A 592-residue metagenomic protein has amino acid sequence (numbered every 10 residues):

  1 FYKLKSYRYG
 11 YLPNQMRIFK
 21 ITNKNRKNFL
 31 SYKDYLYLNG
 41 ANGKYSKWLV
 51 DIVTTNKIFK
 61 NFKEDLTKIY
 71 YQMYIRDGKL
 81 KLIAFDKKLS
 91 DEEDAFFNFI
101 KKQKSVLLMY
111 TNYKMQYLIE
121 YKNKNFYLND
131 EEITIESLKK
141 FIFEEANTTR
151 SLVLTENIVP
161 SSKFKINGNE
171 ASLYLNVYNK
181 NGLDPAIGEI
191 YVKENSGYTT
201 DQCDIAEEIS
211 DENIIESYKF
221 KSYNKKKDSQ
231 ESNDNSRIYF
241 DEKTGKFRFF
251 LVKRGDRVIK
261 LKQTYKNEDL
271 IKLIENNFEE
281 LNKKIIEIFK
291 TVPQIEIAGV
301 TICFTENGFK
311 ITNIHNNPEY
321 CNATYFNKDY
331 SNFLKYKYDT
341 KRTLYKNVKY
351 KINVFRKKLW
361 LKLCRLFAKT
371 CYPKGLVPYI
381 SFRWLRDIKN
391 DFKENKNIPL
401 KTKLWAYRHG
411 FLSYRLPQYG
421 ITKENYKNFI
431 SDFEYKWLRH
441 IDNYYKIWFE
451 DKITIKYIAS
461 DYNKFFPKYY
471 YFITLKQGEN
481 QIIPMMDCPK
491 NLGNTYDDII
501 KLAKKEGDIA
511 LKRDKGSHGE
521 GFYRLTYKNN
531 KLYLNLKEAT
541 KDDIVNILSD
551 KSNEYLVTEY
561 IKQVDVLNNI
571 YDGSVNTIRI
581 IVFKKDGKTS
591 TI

Functional and structural regions predicted by a protein language model:
F1, S6-L12, I21, A95-I100 (+10 more regions): Intrinsically disordered, low-complexity linker/propeptide segments enriched in Ser/Thr/Gly/Pro and acidic residues
F1-F99, N112-K114, L366, T370-K501 (+1 more regions): Conserved N-proximal alpha/beta basic substrate-recognition cap immediately N-terminal to, or forming the N-lobe
Y45-V53, K57-I58, Q72-A95, Q103-S105 (+9 more regions): Domain-scale recognition of functional cores that engage charged ligands
K63-E64, T291-E296, N463-K464, S552: Short secondary-structure junctions
L66, L154, P185, I297-G299 (+3 more regions): Hydrophobic residues on conserved beta-strands that form the core of alpha/beta folds
K101-K104, N112, D130-L251, G507 (+3 more regions): Phosphate-binding site of ATP-dependent enzymes
Y110, N176-V177, V300-F304, K310-T312 (+2 more regions): Conserved catalytic-core segments centered on acid/base and nucleophilic motifs
V252-I297, F304-L376: C-terminal active-site "lid" helix and adjoining low-complexity regulatory extension at the edge of ATP-using catalytic
